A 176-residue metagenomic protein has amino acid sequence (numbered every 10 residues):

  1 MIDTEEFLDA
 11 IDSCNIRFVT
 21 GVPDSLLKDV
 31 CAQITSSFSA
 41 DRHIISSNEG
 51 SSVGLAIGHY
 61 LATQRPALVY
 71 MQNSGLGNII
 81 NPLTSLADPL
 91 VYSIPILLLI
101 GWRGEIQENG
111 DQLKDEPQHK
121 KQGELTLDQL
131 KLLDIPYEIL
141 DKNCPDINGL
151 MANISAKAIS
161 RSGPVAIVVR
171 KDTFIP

Functional and structural regions predicted by a protein language model:
M1-P176: Thiamine diphosphate
